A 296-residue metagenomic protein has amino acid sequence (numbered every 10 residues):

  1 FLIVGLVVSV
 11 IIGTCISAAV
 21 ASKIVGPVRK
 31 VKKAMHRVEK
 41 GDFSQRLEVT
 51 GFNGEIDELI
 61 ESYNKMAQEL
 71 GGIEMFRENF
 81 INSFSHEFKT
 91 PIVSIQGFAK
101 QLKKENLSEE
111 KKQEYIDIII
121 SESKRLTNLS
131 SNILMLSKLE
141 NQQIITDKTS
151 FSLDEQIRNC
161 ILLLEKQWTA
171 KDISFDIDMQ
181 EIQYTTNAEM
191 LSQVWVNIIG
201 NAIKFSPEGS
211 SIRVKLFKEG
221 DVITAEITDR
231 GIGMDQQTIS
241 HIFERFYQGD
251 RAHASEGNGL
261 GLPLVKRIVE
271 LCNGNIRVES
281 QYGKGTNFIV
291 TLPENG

Functional and structural regions predicted by a protein language model:
F1-I81, V93-K104, S108, D117 (+6 more regions): Membrane-proximal HAMP signal-relay module
F43, Q167-D176: Short conserved segments within the C-terminal catalytic ATPase subdomain
S121-L126: Short alpha-helical segment of the dimerization/phosphotransfer core of two-component systems
N141-T146, M179, Q183-E189: Conserved micro-motifs of the catalytic ATP-binding
L153, G233-E244: Short helix N-cap motif at coil->helix boundaries in the Bergerat
A202-I203: Short helix-loop "hinge" at the ATP-lid/N-box region of the Bergerat-fold HATPase_c
G209-D221: Short beta-strand/loop element within the Bergerat-fold HATPase_c
L264-N273: Conserved glycine-/histidine-rich ATP-lid loop and adjacent helix of the Bergerat-fold HATPase_c
